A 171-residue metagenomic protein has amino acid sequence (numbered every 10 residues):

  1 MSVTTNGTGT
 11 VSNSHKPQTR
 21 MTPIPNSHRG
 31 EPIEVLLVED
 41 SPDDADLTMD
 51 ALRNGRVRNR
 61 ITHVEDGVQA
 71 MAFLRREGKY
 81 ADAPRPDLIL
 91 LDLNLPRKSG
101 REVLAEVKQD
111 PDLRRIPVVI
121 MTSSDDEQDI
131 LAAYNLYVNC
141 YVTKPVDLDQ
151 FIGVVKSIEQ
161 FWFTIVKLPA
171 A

Functional and structural regions predicted by a protein language model:
T8-S12: Glycine-rich GHKL/ HATPase_c ATP-binding element in histidine kinases
E31-P32, V57-R58, P84-L88, D112-P117: His-Asp phosphorelay/catalytic-motif detector in bacterial-type signaling
P32-D43, T48-R53: Conserved acidic segment of CheY-like receiver
M49, R53, H63-L88: Acidic, metal-coordinating helix/loop segments flanking the phosphotransfer/catalytic sites of two-component signaling
D50, R101-E102, D125-V142, V146 (+2 more regions): Alpha4 helix (beta4-alpha4-beta5 surface) of REC/receiver domains from two-component response regulators
R53, A72, K79, R101-R114: Short amphipathic alpha-helix used as the core "switch/output" element in two-component signaling
H63, L95-K98, V103: Residue-level signal for the "D+5" position in two-component response regulator receiver
L91-D92, T122: Active-site residues of response regulator receiver
